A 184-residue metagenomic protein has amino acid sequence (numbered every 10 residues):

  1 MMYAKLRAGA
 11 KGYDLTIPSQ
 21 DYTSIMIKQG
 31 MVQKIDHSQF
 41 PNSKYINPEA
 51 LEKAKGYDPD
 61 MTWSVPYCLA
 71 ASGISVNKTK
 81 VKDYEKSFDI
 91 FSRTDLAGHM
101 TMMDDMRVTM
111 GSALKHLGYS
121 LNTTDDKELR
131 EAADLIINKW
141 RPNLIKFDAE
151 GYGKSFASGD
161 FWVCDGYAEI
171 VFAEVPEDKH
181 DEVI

Functional and structural regions predicted by a protein language model:
M1, D21, Y67-L69, E85-S92 (+1 more regions): Tryptophan-centric aromatic hotspots in well-structured domains and transmembrane helices
Y3-G12, K28-Q29, I90, N138 (+1 more regions): Short helices/loops that flank or line small-molecule/ion binding pockets
K5-R7, K11-I17, Q33-S38, N42-G73 (+1 more regions): A structural signal for short loop-to-beta-strand junctions that line the ligand-binding cleft of periplasmic/secreted
Q20-Y22, F40, K78-K80, L96 (+2 more regions): Solvent-exposed coil/turn segments that connect beta secondary-structure elements in extracytoplasmic/periplasmic
S24, T101-D105, T109-A113, L121-I184: Ligand-binding pocket segment of bilobal, Venus flytrap-like solute-binding proteins
I27-K34, D58-M61, E174-I184: Ligand-binding "clamshell"
T79-K86, G118-T124: Short helix-loop capping/hinge motifs at secondary-structure junctions, enriched in acidic/polar residues
I90-D104, L117: Short loop->beta-strand "edge-of-pocket" segments that line small-molecule binding or catalytic clefts across diverse
